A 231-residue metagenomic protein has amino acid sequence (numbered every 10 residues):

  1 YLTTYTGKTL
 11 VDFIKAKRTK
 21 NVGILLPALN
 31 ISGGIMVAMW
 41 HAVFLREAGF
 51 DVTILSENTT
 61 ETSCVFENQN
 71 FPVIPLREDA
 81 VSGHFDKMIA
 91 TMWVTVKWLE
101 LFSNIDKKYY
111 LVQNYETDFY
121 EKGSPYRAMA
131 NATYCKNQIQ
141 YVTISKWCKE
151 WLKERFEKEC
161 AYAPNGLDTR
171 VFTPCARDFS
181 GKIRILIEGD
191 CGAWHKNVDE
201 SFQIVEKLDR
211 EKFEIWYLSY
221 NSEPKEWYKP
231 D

Functional and structural regions predicted by a protein language model:
L2-G83: N-terminal pre-catalytic "stem/leader" segment of glycosyltransferase-like enzymes
T4-F13, T117-S124, P164-K182, K225-Y228: Acidic anion/phosphate-binding donor-loop and adjacent secondary structure in glycosyltransferase catalytic cores
V37-W40, W151-R155, L167-P230: Conserved catalytic-core segment of nucleotide-activated headgroup transferases in glycan assembly
E57-E61, T91-K97, I144-E150, L218-K225: Short, polar loop motifs at secondary-structure junctions
R77-H84, G123-T143: Membrane-proximal helix-turn-helix segments that form the acceptor-binding/catalytic region of lipid-linked
E78-V96: Short N-terminal targeting/anchoring amphipathic segment
K87-I89, F102-F119: Active-site proximal beta-strand in glycosyltransferases
N137-T173: Donor nucleotide-sugar binding/catalytic pocket of nucleotide-sugar-dependent glycosyltransferases
